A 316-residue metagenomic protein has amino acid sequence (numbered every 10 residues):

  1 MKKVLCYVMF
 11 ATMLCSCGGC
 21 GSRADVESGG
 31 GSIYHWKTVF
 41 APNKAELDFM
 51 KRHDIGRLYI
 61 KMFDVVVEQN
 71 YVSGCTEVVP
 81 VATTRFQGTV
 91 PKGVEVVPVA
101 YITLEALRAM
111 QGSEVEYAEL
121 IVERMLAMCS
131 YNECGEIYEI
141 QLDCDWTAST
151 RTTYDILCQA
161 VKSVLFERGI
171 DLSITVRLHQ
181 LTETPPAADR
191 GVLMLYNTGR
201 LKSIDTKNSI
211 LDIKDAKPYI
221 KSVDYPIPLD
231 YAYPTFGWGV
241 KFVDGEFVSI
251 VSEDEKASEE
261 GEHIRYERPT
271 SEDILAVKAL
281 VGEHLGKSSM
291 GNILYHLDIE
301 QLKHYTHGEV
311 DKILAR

Functional and structural regions predicted by a protein language model:
M1-V4: Positively charged n-region of N-terminal signal peptides that target proteins for export
Y7-S16: Bacterial N-terminal signal peptides
G18-R23: Bacterial signal peptide processing site
V26-W36, K61-L193: Chitinase-like catalytic core of GlcNAc-active glycosidases
A41-V67, Y131-E133: Catalytic domains of carbohydrate-active enzymes, especially glycoside hydrolases
L58, L142, G191, Y231 (+1 more regions): Conserved, mostly hydrophobic/aromatic
T152, I156-G245: Substrate-binding surface in catalytic domains of secreted glycosidases
F236-W238, V243-R316: Substrate-binding cleft of secreted/luminal carbohydrate-active enzymes
